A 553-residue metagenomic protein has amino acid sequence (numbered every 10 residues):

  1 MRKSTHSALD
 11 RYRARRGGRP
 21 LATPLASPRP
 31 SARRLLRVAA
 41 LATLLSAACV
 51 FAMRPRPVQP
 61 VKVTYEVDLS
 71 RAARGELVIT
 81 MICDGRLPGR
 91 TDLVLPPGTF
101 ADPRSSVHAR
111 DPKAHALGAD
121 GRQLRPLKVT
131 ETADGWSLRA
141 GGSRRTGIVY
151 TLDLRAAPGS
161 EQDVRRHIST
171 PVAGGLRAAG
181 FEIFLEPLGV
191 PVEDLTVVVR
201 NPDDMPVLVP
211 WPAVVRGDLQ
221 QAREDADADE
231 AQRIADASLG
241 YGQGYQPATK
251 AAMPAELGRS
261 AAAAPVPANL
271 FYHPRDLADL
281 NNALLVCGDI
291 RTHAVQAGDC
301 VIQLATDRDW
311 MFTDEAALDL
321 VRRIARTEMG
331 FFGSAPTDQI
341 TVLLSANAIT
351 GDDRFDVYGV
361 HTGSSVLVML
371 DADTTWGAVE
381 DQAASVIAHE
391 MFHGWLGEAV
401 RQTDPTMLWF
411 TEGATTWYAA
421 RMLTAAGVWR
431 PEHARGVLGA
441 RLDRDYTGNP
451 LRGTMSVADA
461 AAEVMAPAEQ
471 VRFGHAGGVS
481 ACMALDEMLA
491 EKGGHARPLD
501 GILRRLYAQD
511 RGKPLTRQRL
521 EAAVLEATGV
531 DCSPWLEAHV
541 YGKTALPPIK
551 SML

Functional and structural regions predicted by a protein language model:
R2-R16, P20-A22: N-terminal intrinsically disordered, acidic low-complexity segments at the extreme N-terminus
M53-R56, L69, A508-L553: Beta/coil-rich, acidic/histidine-enriched accessory regions frequently appended to metallopeptidases
R56-G98, G180: Early extracytoplasmic/domain-onset interaction patches
L69-S70, F100-H167: A surface-exposed beta-strand-loop module
P96-T99, V149-L285: Extended, low-hydrophobicity, Ser/Thr/Pro/Gly-biased non-transmembrane segments
P158-P206, R291-F332, A348, I387: Fold-level signature of zinc-dependent metallopeptidase catalytic domains
Q246, K250, P254-A268, H273 (+1 more regions): Juxtacatalytic substrate-recognition/specificity segment
P405-V479, A508-D510: Acidic/His/Gly-enriched intrinsically disordered linker/tail segments that often contain short helix/coil "MoRF-like"
